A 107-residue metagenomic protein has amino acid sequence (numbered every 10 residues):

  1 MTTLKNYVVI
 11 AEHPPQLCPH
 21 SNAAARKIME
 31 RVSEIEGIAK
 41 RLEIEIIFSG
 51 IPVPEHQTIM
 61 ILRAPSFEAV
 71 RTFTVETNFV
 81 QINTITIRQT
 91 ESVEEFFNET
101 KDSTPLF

Functional and structural regions predicted by a protein language model:
M1-F48, P52-H56, T72, E91-F107: Short S/T/G/P-rich N-terminal loop/turn motif that feeds into the first structured element of a domain
A11-H13, I61-P65: Short beta-strand-to-loop capping motifs
A64-E95: An amphipathic, aromatic/His-enriched active-site/gating alpha helix that lines ligand/cofactor pockets
